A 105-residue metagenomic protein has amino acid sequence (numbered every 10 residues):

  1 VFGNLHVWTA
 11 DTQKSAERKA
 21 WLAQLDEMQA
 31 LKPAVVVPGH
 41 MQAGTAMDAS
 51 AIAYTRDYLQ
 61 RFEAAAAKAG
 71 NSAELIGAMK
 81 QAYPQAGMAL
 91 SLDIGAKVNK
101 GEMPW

Functional and structural regions predicted by a protein language model:
V1, V7, G39-Q42: Active-site metal-binding loops of divalent metal-dependent hydrolases
G3-W8, D57-Q60: Acidic/histidine-rich, surface-exposed loop or edge segments in extracytoplasmic proteins
W8-Q13, F62-A66: Second-shell loop/turn segments in exported
T12-G39: An active-site-proximal "capping" alpha-helix that borders the catalytic cofactor pocket
Q29-V35, Q42-W105: Accessory terminal helices/loops
